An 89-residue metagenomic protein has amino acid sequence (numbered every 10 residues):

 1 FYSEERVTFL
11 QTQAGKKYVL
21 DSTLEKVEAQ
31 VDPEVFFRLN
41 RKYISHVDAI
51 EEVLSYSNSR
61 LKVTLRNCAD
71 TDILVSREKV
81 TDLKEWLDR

Functional and structural regions predicted by a protein language model:
F1-D72: Conserved binding/recognition cores within well-folded domains
R77, T81-R89: C-terminal output/interaction extensions
